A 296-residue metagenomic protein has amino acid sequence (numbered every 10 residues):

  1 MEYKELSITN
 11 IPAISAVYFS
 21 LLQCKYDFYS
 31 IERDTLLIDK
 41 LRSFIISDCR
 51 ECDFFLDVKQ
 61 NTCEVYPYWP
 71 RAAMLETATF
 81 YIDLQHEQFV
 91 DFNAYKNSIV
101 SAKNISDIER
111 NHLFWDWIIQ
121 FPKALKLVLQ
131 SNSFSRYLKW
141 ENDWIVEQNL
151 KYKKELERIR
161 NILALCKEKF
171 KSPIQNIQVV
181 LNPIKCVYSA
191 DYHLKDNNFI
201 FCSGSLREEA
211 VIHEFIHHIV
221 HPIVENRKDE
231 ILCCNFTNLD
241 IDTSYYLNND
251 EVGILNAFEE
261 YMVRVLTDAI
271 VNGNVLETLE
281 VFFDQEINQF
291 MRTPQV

Functional and structural regions predicted by a protein language model:
M1-F92, F290-V296: N-terminal mature-domain "stem" immediately C-terminal to a signal peptide or N-terminal signal-anchor/transmembrane
Y29-I31, L36, K40, N226 (+1 more regions): Substrate-binding/catalytic groove segments of enzymes that remodel or degrade extracellular structural polymers
H86-W140: Interaction-surface and assembly-scaffold signal
S133-D191: Auxiliary, metal-adjacent structural segments of Zn-dependent hydrolase domains
N198-I212: Short pre-active-site segment immediately N-terminal to the catalytic Zn-binding motif
E208-N226: Active-site recognition of the HExxH zinc-binding catalytic motif
P222-N249: Post-HEXXH active-site segment of zinc metalloproteases
S244-V296: Long, well-structured alpha-helical subdomains associated with metal-dependent extracellular/ecto-lumenal hydrolases
